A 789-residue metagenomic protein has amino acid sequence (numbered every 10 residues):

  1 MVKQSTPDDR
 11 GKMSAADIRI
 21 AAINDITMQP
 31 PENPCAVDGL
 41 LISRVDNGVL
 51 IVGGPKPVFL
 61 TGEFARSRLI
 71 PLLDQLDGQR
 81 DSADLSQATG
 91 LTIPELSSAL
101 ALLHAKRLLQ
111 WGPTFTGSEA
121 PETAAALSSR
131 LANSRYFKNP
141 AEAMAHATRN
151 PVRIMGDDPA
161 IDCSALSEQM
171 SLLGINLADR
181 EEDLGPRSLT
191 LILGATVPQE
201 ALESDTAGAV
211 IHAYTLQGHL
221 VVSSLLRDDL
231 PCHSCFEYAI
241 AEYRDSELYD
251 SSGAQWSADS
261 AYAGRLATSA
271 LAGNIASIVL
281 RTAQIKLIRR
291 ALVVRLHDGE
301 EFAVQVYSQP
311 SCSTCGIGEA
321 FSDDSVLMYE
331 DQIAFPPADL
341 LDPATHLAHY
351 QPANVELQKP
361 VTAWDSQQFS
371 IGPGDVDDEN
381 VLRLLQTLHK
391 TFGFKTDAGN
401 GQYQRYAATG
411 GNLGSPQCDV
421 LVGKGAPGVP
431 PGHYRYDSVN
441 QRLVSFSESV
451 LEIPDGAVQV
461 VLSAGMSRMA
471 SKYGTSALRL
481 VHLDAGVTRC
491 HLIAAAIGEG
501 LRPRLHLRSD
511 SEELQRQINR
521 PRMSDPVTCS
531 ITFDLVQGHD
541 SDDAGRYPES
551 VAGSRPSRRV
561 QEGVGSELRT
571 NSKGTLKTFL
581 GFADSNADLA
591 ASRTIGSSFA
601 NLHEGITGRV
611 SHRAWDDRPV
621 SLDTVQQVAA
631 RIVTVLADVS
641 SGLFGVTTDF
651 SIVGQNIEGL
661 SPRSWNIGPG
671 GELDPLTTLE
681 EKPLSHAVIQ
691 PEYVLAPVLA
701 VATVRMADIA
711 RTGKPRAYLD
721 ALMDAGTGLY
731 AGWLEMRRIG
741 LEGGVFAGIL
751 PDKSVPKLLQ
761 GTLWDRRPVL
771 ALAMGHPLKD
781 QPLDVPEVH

Functional and structural regions predicted by a protein language model:
K3, K12, F115-A147, E168 (+4 more regions): N-terminal accessory segments that position/regulate proteins before the catalytic core
K3, S14-Q75, S82-R153, L172: N-terminal charged helix/coil linker that caps or initiates catalytic domains
T148-A178: Short, charged N-terminal beta->alpha structural module
I154-I161, L191-V197, A213-L216, G654-Q655 (+1 more regions): Structural motif
S167-D179, S204-A213, K286, G500-L501 (+1 more regions): Structural alpha-beta junctions
L173-N176, D183-A270: E1/E1-like adenylate-forming module used to activate ubiquitin-like modifiers and sulfur-carrier proteins
S204-G218, R281-E300: Short, charged low-complexity linear segments at domain edges
S269-I285: Oxidoreductase and adenylate-handling cofactor-binding alpha/beta cores
